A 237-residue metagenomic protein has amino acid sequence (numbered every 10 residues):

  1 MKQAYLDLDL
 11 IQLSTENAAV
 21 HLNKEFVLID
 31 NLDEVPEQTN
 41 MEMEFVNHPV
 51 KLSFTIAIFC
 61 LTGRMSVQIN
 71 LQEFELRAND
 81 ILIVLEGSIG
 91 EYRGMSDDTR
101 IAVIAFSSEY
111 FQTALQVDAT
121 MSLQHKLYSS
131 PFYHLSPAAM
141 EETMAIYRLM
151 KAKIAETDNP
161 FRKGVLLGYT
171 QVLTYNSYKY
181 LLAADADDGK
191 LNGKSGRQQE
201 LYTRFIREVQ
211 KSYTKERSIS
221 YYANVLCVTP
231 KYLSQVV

Functional and structural regions predicted by a protein language model:
M1-M65, Q72-F74: Generic protein-terminus/edge-of-domain signal
Q3-A4, R93-I154: A hydrophobic/aromatic-rich effector-binding and dimerization subdomain of bacterial HTH-type transcriptional regulators
L71-E86: Short acidic-glycine-tyrosine-enriched beta hairpin
N79, L233-S234: Short hydrophobic/aromatic patch on the recognition helix
L82, E86-Y92, F111: Histidine-centered metal-chelating micro-motifs
T157-G164, Y178-R207, K211-Y221, V225-L226: Short, Lys/Arg-enriched, Trp-marked, Pro/Gly-tolerant hinge/linker segments that flank
V237: DNA major-groove recognition helix of helix-turn-helix
